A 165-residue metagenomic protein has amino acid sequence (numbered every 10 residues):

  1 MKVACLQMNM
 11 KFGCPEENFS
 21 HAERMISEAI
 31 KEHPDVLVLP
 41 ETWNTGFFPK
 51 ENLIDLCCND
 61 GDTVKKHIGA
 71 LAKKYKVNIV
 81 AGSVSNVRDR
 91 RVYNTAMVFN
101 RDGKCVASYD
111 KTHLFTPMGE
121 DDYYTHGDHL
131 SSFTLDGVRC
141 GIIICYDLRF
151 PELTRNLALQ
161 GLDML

Functional and structural regions predicted by a protein language model:
M1-C5: Extreme N-terminal starter segment of soluble prokaryotic enzymes
L6, L37, G141-I143: Hydrophobic positions in the central parallel beta-sheet of the AAA+
Q7, H33, G161: Conserved functional loop/turn residues at catalytic and ligand-binding sites
Q7-G13: Short polar catalytic/cofactor-binding loops
N9, W43, V84-S85, D147-R149: Catalytic metal-binding/acid-base residues of hydrolase active sites
P15-E16, R24-R101, S108: Cys-nucleophile CN-hydrolase/nitrilase-fold catalytic domain and related Cys-dependent amidase chemistry that acts on
D60, V87-M164: Active-site catalytic loop in hydrolytic enzyme cores
